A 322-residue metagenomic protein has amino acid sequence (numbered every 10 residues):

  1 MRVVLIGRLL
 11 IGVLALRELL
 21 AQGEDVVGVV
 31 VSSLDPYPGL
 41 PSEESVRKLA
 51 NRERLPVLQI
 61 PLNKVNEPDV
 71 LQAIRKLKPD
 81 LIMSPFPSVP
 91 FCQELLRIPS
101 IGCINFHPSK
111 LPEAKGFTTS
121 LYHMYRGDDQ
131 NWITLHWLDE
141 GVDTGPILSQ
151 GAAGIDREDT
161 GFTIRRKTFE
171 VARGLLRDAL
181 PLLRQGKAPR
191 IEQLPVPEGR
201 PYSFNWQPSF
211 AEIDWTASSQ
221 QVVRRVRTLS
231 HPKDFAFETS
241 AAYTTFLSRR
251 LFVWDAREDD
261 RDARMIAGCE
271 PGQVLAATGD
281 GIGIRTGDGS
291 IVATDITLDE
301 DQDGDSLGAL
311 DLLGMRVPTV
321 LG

Functional and structural regions predicted by a protein language model:
M1-F237, R249, T278-V292, T297-G322: One-carbon transfer enzymes
P232-T239, A263-C269: Low-complexity, polar-biased intrinsically disordered regions enriched in Pro/Ser/Thr/Gly
F237-D255: Short, structured protein-protein interaction patches enriched in aromatics and acidic/basic residues, typified by
W254-R261, D295-D301: A short, sequence-level motif marking secondary-structure junctions
R261-G281: A conserved acidic, glycine/proline-rich C-terminal tail/linker
